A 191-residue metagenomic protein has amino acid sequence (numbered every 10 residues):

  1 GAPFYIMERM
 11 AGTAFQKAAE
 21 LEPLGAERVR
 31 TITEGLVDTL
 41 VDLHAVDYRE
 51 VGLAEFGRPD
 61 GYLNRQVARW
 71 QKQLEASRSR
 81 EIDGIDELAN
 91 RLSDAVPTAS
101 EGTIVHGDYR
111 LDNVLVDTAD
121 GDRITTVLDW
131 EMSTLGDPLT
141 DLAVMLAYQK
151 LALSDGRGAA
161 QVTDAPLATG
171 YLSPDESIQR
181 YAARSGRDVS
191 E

Functional and structural regions predicted by a protein language model:
G1-I104, T118-D122: ATP-binding pocket architecture of kinase catalytic cores
P3, L43, S93-T140, V144-L146 (+1 more regions): Active-site acidic catalytic loop and adjacent metal/ATP-binding pocket of ATP-dependent phosphoryl transfer enzymes
I6, Q66, L88, P138-L142 (+1 more regions): Activation loop
A11, E20, E75, M132 (+2 more regions): A generic structural signal for secondary-structure junctions that act as hinges or helix/strand caps at the edges
E27-V29, W130-G136, A168: Glycine-rich "substrate-gating" loop/helix at the edge of Rossmann-like oxidoreductase active sites
G57-R58, R187-E191: All-alpha amphipathic helical-bundle segments outside canonical DNA-binding/catalytic cores that form hydrophobic
R78, V96, Y181, S185-R187: A broad structural signal for alpha-helix termini and local helix breaks/kinks
T140-G186: Active-site activation/catalytic loop segments of kinase-like enzymes and analogous catalytic loops in related
